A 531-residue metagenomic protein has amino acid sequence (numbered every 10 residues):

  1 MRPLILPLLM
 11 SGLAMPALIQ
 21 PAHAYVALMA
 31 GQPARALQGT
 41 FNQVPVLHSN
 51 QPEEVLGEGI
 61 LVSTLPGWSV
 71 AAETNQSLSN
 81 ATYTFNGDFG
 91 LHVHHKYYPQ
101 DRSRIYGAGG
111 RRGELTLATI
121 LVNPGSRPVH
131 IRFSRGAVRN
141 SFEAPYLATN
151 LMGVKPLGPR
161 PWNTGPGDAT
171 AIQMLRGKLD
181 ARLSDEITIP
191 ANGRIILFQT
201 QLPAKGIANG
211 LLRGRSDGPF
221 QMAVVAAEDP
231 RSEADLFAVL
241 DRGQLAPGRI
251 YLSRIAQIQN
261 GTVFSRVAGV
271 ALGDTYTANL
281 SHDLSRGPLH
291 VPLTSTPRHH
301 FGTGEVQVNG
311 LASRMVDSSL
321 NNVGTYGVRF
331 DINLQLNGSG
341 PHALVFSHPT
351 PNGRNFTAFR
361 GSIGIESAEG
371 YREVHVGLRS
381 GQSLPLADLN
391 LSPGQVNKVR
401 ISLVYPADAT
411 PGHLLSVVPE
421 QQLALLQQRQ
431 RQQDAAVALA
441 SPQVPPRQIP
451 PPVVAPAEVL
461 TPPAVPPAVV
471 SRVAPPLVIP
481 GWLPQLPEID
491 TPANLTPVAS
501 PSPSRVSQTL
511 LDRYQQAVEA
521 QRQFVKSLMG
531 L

Functional and structural regions predicted by a protein language model:
M1-L8: Bacterial N-terminal signal peptides that target proteins for export
A14-A22: C-terminal segment of classical bacterial N-terminal signal peptides
Y25-A34, T64-S134, R139, P145-L147 (+5 more regions): Long compositionally biased, domain-poor regions of proteins
Y25-I60, S216-F220, A227-T275: Long, charge-rich, low-complexity intrinsically disordered regions
G153-D180: Low-complexity, serine/threonine/proline-enriched polar segments
R431-L531: Long, low-complexity repeat tracts used as extracellular stalks/passenger repeats and O-glycosylation platforms
